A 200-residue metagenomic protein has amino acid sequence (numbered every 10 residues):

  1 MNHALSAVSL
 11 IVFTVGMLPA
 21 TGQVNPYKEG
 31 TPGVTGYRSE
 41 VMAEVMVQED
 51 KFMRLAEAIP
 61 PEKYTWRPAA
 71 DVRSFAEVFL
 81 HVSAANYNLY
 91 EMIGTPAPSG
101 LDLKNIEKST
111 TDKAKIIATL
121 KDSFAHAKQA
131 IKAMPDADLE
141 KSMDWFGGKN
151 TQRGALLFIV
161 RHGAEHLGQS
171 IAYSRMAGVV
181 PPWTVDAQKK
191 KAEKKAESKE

Functional and structural regions predicted by a protein language model:
M1-S6: Positively charged n-region of N-terminal signal peptides that target proteins for export
A7-A20: Bacterial N-terminal signal peptides
T21-T31: Cleaved targeting-peptide boundary
V24, M42-M53, K63-K104, D144-E200: Short, contiguous alpha-helical
K51-R54, A58, D122-A130, Q169: Solvent-exposed, charged/polar functional surfaces in cytosolic regulatory/catalytic domains
P60-Y64, G94, K132, D136-L139: Short, flexible helix-adjacent loops and helix caps
K108-D144, T151-G163: Acidic/histidine-rich alpha-helical segments that form the ligand environment of transition-metal centers
